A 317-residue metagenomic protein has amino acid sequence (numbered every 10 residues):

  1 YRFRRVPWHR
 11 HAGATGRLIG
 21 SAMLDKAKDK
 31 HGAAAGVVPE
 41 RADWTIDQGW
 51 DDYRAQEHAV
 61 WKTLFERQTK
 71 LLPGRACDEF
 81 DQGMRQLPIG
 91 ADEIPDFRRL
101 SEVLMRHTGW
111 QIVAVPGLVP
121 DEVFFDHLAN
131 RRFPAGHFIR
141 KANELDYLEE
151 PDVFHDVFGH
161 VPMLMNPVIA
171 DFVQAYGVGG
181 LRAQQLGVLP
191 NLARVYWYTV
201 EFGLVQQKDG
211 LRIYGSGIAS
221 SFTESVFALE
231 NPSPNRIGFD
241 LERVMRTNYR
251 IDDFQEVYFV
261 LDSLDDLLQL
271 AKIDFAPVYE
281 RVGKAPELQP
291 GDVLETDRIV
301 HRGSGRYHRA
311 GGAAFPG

Functional and structural regions predicted by a protein language model:
R2-L164, L261-G317: The feature captures two recurrent sequence modes
R98, D152-H155, A170, Q174 (+1 more regions): Non-catalytic, well-ordered alpha-helical scaffold segments
A114-V119, D171-V173, G187, G210: Short coil/turn segments at secondary-structure boundaries
E122, F172, A228-E230: Alpha-helix termini
V153-V157, D171, A175, G203-L204 (+3 more regions): Residue-level preference for alpha-helix termini and adjacent loops
F158-A183, G187: Beta-strand-enriched cores of mature, soluble protein domains
V178, R182-S216, S220: Extended, Lys/Arg-enriched charged tracts that mediate electrostatic binding to polyanionic substrates
I218-A285: A recognition module on extended beta-rich or small alphabeta surfaces enriched in W/G with H and D/E
